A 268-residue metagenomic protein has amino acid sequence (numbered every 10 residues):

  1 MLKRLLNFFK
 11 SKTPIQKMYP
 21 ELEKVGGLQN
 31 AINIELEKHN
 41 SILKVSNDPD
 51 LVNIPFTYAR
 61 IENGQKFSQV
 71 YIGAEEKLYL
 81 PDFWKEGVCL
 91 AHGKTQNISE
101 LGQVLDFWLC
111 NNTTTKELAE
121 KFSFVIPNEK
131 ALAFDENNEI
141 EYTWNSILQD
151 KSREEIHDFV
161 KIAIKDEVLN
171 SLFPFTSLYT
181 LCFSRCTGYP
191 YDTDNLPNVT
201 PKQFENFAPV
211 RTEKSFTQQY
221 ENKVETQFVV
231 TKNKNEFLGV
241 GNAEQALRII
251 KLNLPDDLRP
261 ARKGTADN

Functional and structural regions predicted by a protein language model:
M1-P14, A163, K202-Q227, T265-N268: Polar low-complexity intrinsically disordered regions
L2-Y58, T114-P190: Negatively charged, low-complexity tracts enriched in Asp/Glu with abundant Ser/Thr
S41-L43, F207, F216, P260: Short glycine-aromatic motifs
F56-K66: Short, structured surface segments that line ligand/substrate-binding pockets
G64-V104, S177-G241: Intrinsically disordered, low-complexity regulatory segments enriched in Ser/Thr/Pro and charged residues
L90-K121, K223-N268: Ampiphathic alpha-helical segments that act as solvent-exposed interaction surfaces
